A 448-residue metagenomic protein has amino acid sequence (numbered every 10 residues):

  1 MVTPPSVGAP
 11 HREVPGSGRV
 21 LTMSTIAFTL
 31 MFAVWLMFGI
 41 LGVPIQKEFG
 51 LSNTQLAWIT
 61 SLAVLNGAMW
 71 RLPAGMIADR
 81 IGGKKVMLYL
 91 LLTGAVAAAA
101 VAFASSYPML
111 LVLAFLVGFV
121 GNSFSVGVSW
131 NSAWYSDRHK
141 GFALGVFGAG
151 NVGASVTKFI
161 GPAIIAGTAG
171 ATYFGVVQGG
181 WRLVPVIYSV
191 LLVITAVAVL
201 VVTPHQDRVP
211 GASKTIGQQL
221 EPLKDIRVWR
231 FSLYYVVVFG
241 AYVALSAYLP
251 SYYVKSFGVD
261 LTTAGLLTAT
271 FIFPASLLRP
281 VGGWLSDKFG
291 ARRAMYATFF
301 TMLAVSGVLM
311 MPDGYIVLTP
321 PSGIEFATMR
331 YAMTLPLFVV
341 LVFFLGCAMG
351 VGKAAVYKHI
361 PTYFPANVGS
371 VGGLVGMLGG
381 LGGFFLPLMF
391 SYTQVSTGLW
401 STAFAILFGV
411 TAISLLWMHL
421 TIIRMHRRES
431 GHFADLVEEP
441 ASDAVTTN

Functional and structural regions predicted by a protein language model:
V2-P15, P204-S232, E439-D443: Juxtamembrane intracellular "pre-TM" segments in multi-pass secondary transporters
F38-G42, I226-L277: Extracytoplasmic gate region of multi-pass secondary transporters
S61-G75, A269-G282: Central cavity-lining transmembrane alpha-helices of secondary-active solute carriers, predominantly the Major
M69-P108: Conserved MFS/SLC helix-loop-helix module at the cytosolic interface between two early adjacent transmembrane helices
K85-A99, R293-V308: Structural signature of the two symmetry-related core transmembrane helices
L113-G150: Cytoplasmic helix-loop-helix junction between adjacent transmembrane helices in 12-TM secondary transporters
G141-A166, G376-L386: Glycine-rich segments within core transmembrane alpha-helices of 12-TM secondary carriers
A166, S189-V209, S414-I422: C-terminal membrane-cytosol helix-exit motif in multi-pass small-molecule transporters
